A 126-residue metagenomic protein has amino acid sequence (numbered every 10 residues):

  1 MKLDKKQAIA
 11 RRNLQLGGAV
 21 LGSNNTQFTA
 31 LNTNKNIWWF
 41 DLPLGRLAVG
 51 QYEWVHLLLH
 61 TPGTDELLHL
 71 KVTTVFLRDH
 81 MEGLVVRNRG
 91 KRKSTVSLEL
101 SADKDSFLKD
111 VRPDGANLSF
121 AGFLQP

Functional and structural regions predicted by a protein language model:
M1-Q27: N-terminal "first-domain core" detector
A8-R12, N36-W39, V86-K91: Short, solvent-exposed secondary-structure boundary motifs
Q15-L21, G50-E53, D79-G83: Structural alpha-beta junctions
F28-T33: N-terminal interaction modules that seed assembly of large macromolecular complexes
N34-L67: Catalytic cores of nucleic-acid endonucleases
T61-H80: Mid-chain, well-packed structural core segment of small domains
V75-P126: Non-catalytic C-terminal interaction segments of nucleic acid-processing enzymes
